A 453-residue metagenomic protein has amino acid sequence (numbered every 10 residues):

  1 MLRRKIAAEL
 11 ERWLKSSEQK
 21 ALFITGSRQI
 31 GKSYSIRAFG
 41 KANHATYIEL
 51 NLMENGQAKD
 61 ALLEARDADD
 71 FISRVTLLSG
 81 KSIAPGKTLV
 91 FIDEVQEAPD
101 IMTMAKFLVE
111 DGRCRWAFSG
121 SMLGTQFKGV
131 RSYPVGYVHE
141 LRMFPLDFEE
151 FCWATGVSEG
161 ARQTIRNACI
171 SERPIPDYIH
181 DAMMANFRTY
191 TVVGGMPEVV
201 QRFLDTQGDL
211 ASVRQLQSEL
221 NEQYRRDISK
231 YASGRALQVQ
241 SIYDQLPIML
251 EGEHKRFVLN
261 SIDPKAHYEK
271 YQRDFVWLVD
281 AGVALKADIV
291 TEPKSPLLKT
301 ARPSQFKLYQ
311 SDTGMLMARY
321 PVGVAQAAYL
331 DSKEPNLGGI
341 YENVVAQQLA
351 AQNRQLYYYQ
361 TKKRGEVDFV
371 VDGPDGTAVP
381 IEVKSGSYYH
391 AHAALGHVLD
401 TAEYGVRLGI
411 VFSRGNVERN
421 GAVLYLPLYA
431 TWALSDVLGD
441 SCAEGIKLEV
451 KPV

Functional and structural regions predicted by a protein language model:
M1-S16: Pre-Walker A adenine-sensing motif
K32: Conserved lysine of the Walker
S35, F39: Hydrophobic positions on the alpha1 helix immediately C-terminal to the Walker A/P-loop
E54-P85: Short glycine-rich substrate-engagement loop in P-loop NTPases that contacts/grips substrate
R115-S121, R142: Structural recognition of the conserved hydrophobic beta-strand(s) that form the central parallel beta-sheet of P-loop
K128-E251: Interdomain motor-coupling "hinge/lid" segment immediately C-terminal to the ATP-binding subdomain of NTP-driven enzymes
Q201-D375: Accessory nucleic acid-recognition modules appended to NTPase machines
R414-V453: Domain-level recognition of nuclease-like catalytic cores that cleave nucleotide substrates
